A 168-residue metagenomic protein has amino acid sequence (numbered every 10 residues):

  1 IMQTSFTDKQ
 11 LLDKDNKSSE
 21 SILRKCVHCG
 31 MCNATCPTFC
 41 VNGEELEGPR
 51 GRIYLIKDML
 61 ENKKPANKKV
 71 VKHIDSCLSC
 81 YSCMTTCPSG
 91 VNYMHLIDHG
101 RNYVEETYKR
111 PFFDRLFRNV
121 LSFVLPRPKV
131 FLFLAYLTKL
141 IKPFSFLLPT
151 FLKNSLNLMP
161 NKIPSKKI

Functional and structural regions predicted by a protein language model:
I1-I74: Ferredoxin-type iron-sulfur electron-transfer modules and their immediate structural context
I53-I168: Iron-sulfur-cluster electron-transfer modules
